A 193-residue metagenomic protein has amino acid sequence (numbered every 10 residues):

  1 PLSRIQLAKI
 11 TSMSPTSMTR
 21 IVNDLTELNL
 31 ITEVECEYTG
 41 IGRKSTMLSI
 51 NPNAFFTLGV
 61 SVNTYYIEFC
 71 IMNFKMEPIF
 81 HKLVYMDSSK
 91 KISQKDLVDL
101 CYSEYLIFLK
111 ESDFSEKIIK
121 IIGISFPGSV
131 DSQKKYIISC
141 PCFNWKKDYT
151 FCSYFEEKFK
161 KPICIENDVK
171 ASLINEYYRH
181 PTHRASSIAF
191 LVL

Functional and structural regions predicted by a protein language model:
P1-Q6: Short capping segments at the starts of secondary-structure elements
L7, M18-I31: Basic amphipathic alpha-helical segments that dock to polyanions
I31-V34, K110-E111: Active-site phosphate-binding and catalytic loops of NTP-dependent enzymes
E33-T57, I163-I188: Conserved phosphate-binding catalytic cores of ATP/NTP-utilizing and phosphoryl-transfer enzymes
K44-H81, A189-L193: Gly/Thr-rich phosphate-binding beta-strand-loop-beta motif of the actin/hexokinase/Hsp70
P78, L83-S187: Glycine-rich phosphate-binding loop and adjoining helix at the ATP-binding site of ATP-dependent phosphoryl-transfer
